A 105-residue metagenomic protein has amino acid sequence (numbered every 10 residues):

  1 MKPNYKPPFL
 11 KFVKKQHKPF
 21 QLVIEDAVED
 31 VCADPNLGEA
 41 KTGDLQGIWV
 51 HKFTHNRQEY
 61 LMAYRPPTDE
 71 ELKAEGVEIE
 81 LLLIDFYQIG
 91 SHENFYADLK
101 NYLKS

Functional and structural regions predicted by a protein language model:
M1, W49-H51, M62: Residue-level detector of beta-strand structural context in well-folded domains
M1-A27: Arg/Lys-rich, positively charged N-terminal/basic patches that mediate binding to nucleic acids
Y5-P8, K52-Q58: A broadly tuned preference for mixed-charge, low-complexity surface segments
K11, D30, S91-N94: Active-site micro-motifs of SAM-dependent methyltransferase domains
K14-K18, N36, N94: Residues in soluble alpha-helical coiled-coils and helical-bundle/repeat scaffolds
E29-N56: A short, surface-exposed loop/turn module that caps and links secondary-structure elements
H55-L61, R65-S105: Enriched for short, Lys/Arg-rich terminal
